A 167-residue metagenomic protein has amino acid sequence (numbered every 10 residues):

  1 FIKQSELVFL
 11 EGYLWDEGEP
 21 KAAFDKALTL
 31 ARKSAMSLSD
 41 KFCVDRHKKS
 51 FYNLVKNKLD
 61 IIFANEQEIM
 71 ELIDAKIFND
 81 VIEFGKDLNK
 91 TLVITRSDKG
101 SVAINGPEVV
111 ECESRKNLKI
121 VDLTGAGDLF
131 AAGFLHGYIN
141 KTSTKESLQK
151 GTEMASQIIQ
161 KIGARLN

Functional and structural regions predicted by a protein language model:
F1-V110, T142: Ribokinase/PfkB-type carbohydrate-kinase core domain
D87, T91, D98, R115-N167: Conserved post-catalytic alpha-helical subdomain immediately downstream of the catalytic base and nucleotide-binding
